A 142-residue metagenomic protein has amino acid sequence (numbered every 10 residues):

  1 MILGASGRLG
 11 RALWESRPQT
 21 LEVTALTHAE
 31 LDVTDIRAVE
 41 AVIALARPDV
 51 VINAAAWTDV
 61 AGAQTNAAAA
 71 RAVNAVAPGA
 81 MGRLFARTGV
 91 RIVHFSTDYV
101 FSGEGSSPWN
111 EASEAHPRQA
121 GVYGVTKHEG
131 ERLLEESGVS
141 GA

Functional and structural regions predicted by a protein language model:
M1-Q19: N-terminal Rossmann NAD(P)H-binding glycine-rich loop of SDR-like oxidoreductase domains
L3, L26, N53-A55, I92-D98 (+1 more regions): SDR active-site strand-loop-helix element
G10, V60-A61, F101-G103: Glycine/Thr-rich phosphate-binding loops of Rossmann-like dinucleotide-binding domains
A12, S16, L84, L133: Rossmann-fold NAD(P)-dependent oxidoreductase module
E22-V33: A short beta-strand-loop structural module common to alpha/beta enzyme folds
V33-V73, L84: NAD(P)H-binding glycine-rich loop region in Rossmannoid oxidoreductase-like domains and their noncatalytic homologs
A72, A77, V100-A142: Catalytic helix-loop patch of NAD(P)-dependent Rossmann-fold dehydrogenases
R87-R91, V139: A short helix->loop->beta-strand "cap" motif at the edges of active sites that frequently abuts
